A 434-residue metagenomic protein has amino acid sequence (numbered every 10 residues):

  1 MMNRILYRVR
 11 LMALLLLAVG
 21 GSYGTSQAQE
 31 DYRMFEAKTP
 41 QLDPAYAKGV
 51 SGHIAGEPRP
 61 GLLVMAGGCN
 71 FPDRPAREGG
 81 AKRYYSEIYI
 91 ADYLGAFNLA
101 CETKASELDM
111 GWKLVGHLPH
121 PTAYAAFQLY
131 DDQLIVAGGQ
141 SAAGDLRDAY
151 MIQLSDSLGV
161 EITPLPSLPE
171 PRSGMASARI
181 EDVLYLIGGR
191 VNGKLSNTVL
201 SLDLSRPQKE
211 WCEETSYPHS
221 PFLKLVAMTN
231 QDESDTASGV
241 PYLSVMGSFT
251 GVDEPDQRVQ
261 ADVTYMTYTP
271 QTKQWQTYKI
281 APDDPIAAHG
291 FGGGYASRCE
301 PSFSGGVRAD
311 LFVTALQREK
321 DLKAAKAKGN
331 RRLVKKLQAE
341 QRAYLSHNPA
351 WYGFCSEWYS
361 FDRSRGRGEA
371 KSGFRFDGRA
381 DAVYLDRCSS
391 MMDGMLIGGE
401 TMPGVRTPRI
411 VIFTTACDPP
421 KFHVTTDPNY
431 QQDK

Functional and structural regions predicted by a protein language model:
M2-A13: Bacterial N-terminal signal peptides that target proteins for export
M2-R4, G21, A81: A general, composition-driven signal for non-globular sequence regions
L11-A18, E400: Hydrophobic alpha-helical targeting segments used for export or membrane insertion
V19-S26: C-terminal segment of classical bacterial N-terminal signal peptides
A28-K434: Kelch-like beta-propeller repeat domains
